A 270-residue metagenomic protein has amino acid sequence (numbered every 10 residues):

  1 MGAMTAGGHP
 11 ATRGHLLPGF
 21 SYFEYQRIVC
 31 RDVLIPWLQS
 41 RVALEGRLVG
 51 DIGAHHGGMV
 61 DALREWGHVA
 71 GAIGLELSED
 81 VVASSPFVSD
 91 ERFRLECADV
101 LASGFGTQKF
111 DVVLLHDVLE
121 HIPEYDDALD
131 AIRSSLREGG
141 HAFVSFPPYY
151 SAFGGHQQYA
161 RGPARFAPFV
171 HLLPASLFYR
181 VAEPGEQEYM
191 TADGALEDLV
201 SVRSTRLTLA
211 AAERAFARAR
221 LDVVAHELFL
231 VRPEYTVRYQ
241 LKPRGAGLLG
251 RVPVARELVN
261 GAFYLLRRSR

Functional and structural regions predicted by a protein language model:
M1-Q108, V112, L129, V231-Q240 (+1 more regions): Conserved N-terminal segment of class I S-adenosyl-L-methionine
F23, L48, E120-H121, V200-S201: A generic structural signal for short
D61, S103, I122, A210 (+1 more regions): Surface-exposed charge patches
A102, E120, S151: Active-site micro-motifs of SAM-dependent methyltransferase domains
L115-V118: A short beta-strand submotif of the Rossmann-like class I SAM-dependent methyltransferase core that lines
I122-P123, L136-E138: Helix-to-beta-strand junctions that scaffold the AdoMet/dcAdoMet cofactor pocket in Class I SAM-dependent enzymes
D126-A131, H141-L265: S-adenosyl-L-methionine-dependent methyltransferase catalytic module, highlighting the catalytic core
R267-R270: C-terminal beta-strand of the catalytic ATP-binding
